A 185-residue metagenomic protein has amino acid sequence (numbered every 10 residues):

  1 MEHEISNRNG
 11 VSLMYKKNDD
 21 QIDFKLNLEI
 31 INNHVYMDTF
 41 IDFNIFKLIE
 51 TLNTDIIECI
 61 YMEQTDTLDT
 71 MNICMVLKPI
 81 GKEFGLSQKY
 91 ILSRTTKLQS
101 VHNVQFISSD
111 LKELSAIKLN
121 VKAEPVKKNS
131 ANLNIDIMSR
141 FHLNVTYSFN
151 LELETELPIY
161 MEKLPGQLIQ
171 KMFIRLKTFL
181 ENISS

Functional and structural regions predicted by a protein language model:
M1-N72, E83: Hydrophobic ligand-binding cavity/cleft-lining segments
D19, E29, C59-L119: Glycine-rich portal/gate segments that line the openings of hydrophobic small-molecule binding cavities
D19-D23, V101, R140-N144: Coil-to-beta-strand transition motifs
I31, I80, E152-E154: Short coil/turn motifs at secondary-structure junctions
Y36-F40, L48, R94, Y147 (+1 more regions): Hydrophobic pocket/interface hotspot
L92-T95, I107-G166: Beta-strand/loop substructures that line and gate deep hydrophobic ligand-binding cavities in soluble
L164, L168-T178: C-terminal functional regions of eukaryotic proteins
T178-S185: Short, highly charged C-terminal tails/helix-capping segments
